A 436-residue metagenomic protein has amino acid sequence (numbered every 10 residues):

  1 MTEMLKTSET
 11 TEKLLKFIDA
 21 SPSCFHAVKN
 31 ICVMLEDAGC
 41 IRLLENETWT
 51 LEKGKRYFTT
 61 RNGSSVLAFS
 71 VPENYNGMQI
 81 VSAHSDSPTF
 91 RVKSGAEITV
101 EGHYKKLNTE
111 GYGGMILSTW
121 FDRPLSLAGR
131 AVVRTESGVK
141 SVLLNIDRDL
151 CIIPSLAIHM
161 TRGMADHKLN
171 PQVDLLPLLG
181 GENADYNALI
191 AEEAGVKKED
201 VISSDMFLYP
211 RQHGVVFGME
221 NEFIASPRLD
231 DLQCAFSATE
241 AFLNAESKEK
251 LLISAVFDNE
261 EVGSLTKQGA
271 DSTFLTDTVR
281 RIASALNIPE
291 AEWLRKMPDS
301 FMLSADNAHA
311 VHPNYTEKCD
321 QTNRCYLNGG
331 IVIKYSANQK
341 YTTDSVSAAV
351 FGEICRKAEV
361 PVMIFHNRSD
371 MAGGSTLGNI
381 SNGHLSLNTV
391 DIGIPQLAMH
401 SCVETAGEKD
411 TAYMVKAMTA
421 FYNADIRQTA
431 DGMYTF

Functional and structural regions predicted by a protein language model:
M1-F436: N-terminal hydrophobic/helix-forming segments and targeting peptides
